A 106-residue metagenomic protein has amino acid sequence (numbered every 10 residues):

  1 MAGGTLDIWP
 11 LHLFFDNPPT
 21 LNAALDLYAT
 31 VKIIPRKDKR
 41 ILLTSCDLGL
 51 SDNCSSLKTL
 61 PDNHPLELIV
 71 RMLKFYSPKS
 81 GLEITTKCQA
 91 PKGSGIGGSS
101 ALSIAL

Functional and structural regions predicted by a protein language model:
A2-S100: ATP-binding N-lobe of GHMP and related small-molecule kinases
S100-L106: Active-site-proximal alpha-helical scaffold in enzymes
